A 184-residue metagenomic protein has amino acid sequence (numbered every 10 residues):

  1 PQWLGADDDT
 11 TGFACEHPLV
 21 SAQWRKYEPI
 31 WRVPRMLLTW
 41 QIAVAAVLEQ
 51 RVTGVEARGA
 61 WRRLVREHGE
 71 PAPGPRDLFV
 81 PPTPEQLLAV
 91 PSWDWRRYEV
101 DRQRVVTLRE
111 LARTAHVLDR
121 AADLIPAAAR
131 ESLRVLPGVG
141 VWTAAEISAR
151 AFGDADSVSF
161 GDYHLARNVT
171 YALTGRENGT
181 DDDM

Functional and structural regions predicted by a protein language model:
P1-M184: HhH-family (HhH-GPD) DNA N-glycosylase catalytic core used in base-excision repair
